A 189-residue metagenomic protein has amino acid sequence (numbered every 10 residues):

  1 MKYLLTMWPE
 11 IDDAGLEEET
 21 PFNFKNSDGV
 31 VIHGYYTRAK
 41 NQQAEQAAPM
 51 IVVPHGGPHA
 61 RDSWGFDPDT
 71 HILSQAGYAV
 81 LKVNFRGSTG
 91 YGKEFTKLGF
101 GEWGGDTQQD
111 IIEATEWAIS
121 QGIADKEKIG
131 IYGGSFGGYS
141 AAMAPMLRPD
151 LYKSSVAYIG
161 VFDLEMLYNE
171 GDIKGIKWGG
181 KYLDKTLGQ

Functional and structural regions predicted by a protein language model:
M1-Q46, P68-H71, Q75-A76: Non-catalytic accessory segments flanking enzyme active sites
T6-E10, K40-Q42, G56, A60-S63 (+1 more regions): Conserved helix-loop functional segments at active or binding sites
P21, V80-K82, S155: Conserved beta-strand scaffold positions in the cores of enzyme catalytic domains, especially in NTP/NDP-utilizing
F24, G34, V52, L73 (+3 more regions): Conserved hydrophobic/aromatic pocket- or pore-lining residues that grip, position, or stack substrates in active sites
I32, P49, K128: Alpha/beta-hydrolase fold active-site loops
Q42-A48, V53-G92, T96, W103 (+1 more regions): Short substrate-entry loop that stabilizes the transition state in hydrolases
F85-Q189: Active-site-proximal cap/loop segments of hydrolase catalytic domains
